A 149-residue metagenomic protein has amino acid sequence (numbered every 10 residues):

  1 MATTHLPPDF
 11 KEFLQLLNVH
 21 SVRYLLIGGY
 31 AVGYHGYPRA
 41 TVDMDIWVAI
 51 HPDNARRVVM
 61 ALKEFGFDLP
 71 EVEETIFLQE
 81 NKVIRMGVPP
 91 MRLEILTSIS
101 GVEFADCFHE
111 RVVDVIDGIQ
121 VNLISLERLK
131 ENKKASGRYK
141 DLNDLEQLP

Functional and structural regions predicted by a protein language model:
M1-P149: Compositionally biased terminal segments of proteins
